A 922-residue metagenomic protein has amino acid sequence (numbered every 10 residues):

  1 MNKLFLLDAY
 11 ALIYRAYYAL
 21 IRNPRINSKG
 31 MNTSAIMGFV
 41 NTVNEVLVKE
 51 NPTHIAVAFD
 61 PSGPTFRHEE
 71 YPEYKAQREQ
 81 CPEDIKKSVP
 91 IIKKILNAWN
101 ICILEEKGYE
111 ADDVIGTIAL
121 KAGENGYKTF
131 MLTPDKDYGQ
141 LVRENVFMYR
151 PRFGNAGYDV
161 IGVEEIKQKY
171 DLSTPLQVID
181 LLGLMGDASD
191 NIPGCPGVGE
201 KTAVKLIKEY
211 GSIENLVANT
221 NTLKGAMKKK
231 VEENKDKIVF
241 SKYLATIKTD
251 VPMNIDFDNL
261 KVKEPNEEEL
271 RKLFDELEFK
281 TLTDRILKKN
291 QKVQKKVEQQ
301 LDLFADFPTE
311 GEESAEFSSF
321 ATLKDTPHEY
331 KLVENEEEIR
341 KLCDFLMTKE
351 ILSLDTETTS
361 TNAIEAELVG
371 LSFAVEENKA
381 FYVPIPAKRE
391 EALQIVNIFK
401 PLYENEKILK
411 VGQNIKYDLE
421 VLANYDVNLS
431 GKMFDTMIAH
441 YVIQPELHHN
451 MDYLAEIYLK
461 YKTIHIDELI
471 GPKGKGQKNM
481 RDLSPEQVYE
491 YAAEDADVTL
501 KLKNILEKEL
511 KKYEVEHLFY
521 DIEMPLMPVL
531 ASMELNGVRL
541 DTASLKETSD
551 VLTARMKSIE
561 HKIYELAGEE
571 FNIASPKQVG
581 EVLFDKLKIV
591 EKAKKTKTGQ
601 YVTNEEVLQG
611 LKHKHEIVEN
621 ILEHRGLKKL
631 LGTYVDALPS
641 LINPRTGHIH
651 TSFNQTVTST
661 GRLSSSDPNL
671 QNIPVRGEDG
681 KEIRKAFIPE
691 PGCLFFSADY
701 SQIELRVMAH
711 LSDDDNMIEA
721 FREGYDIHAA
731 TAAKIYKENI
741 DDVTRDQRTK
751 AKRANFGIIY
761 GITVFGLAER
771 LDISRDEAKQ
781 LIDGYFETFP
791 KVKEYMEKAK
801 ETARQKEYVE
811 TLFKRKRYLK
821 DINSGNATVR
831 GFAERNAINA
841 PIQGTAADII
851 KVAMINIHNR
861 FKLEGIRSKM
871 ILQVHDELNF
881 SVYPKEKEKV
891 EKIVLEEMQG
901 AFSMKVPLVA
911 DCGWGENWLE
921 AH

Functional and structural regions predicted by a protein language model:
N2, R22-I26, A76-M253, E456-Y458: Extended two-metal-dependent nuclease catalytic cores across DNA- and RNA-processing enzymes
L4-F5, R15-H54, P72-E73, Q77-D84 (+5 more regions): Conserved RNase H-like, two-metal-ion catalytic cores of nucleic-acid enzymes
E73-K87, R143-L172, K228-K230, F381-I398 (+3 more regions): Short alpha-helix plus adjacent loop in nuclease-associated cores
N234-P386, Q413, E446, L454 (+10 more regions): Conserved "right-hand" nucleotidyltransferase catalytic core of DNA-directed polymerases
T358, A366-L368, F373-E376, P401 (+3 more regions): Acidic, glycine-rich two-metal-ion catalytic cores of nucleic acid-processing enzymes
D435, L526-L535, D541, Y700 (+3 more regions): Catalytic palm active-site di-aspartate
K478-R481, P528, L535, N643-T646 (+5 more regions): Conserved catalytic core of nucleic-acid polymerases
T788-P790, E896-M904: A common structural junction motif
